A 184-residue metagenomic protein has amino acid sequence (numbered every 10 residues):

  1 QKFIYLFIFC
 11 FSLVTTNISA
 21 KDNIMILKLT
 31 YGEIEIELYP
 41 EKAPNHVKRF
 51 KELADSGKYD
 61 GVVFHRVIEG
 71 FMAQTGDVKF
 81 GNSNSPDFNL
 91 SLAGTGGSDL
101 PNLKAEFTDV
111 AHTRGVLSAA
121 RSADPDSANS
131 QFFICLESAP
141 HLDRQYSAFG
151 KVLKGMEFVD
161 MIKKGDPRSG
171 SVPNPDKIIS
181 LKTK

Functional and structural regions predicted by a protein language model:
Q1-F3: Positively charged n-region of N-terminal signal peptides that target proteins for export
Y5-V14: Bacterial N-terminal signal peptides
T15-K184: Cyclophilin-like peptidyl-prolyl cis-trans isomerases
